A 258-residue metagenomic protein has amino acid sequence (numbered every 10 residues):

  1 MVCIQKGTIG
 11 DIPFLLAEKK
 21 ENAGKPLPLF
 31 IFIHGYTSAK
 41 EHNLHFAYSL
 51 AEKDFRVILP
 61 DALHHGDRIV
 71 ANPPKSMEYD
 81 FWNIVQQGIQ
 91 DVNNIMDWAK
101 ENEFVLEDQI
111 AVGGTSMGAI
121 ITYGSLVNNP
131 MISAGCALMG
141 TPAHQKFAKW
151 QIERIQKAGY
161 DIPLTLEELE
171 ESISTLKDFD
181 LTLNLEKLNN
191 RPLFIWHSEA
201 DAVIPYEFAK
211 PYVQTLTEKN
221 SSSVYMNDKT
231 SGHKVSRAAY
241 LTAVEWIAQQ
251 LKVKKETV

Functional and structural regions predicted by a protein language model:
M1-G24: N-terminal cap/lid segment of alpha/beta-hydrolase-fold proteins
K25-G35: Short beta-strand element of the alpha/beta-hydrolase
Y36-Y48: The serine-hydrolase catalytic nucleophile loop
S49-P73: Conserved alpha/beta-hydrolase
E78-E103: Alpha/beta-hydrolase active-site loop
D97-E153: Primarily recognizes the serine-hydrolase "nucleophile elbow" in alpha/beta-hydrolase and SGNH/GDSL folds
K146-P205: The feature captures the conserved acid-bearing segment of alpha/beta-hydrolase catalytic domains
K210-V258: C-terminal catalytic histidine-bearing segment of alpha/beta-hydrolase fold enzymes
